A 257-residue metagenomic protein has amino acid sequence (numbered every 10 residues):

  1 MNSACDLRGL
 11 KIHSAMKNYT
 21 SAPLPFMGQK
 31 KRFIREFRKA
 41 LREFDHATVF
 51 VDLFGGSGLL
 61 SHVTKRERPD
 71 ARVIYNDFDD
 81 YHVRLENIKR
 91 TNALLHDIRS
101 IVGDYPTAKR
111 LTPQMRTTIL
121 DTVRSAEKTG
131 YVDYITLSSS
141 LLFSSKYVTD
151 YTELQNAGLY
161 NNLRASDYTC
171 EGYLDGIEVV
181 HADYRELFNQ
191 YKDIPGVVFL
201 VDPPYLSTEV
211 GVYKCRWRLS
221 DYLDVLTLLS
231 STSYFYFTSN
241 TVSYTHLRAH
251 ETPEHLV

Functional and structural regions predicted by a protein language model:
M1-F44: S-adenosyl-L-methionine
V51-T64, Y75-D77, S140-S144, D193-V210: Conserved proline-anchored active-site loop of SAM-dependent methyltransferases that bridges a beta-strand
R66-R68: Conserved hydrolase catalytic core segment
A71-L174: Class I S-adenosyl-L-methionine-dependent methyltransferase module
D183: Conserved acidic residues
F188-Y191: Short conserved loop adjoining the S-adenosyl-L-methionine
V210-V242: A short alpha/beta connector and helix-capping loop motif
T245-E254: Conserved small/polar residues in nucleotide/adenosyl-binding loops
